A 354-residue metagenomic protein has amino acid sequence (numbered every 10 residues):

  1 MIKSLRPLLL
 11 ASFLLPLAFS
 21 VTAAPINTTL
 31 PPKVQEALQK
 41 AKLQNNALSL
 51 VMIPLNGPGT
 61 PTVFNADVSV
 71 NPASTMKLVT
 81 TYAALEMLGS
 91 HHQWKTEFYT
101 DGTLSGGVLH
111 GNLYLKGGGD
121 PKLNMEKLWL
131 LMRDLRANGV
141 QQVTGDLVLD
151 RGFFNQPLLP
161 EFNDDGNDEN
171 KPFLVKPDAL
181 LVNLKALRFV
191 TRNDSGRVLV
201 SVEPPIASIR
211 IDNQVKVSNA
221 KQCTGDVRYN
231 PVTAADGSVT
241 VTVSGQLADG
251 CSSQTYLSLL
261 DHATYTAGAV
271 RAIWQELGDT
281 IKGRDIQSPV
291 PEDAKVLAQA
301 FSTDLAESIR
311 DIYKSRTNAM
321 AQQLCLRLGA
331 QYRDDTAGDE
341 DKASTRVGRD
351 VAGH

Functional and structural regions predicted by a protein language model:
M1-L9: Bacterial N-terminal signal peptides that target proteins for export
L9-A18: Bacterial N-terminal signal peptides
A18-S20, S74: Short linear Ser/Thr-Pro motifs
V21-G57, T62-S69, W129, D134-N138: Beta-lactamase-like hydrolase cores
P25-L38, M87-H354: Conserved serine DD-peptidase/penicillin-binding transpeptidase domain and beta-lactam-recognizing active-site
A47-S49, S69, T75, K95 (+1 more regions): A common structural microfeature
I53-L55, N65-D67, A73-T75, D101 (+2 more regions): Acidic/polar N-terminal loop/beta-strand segments that form early-domain functional surfaces
V63-A83, M87: Short active-site loop at a secondary-structure junction that contains or immediately precedes the catalytic residue(s)
